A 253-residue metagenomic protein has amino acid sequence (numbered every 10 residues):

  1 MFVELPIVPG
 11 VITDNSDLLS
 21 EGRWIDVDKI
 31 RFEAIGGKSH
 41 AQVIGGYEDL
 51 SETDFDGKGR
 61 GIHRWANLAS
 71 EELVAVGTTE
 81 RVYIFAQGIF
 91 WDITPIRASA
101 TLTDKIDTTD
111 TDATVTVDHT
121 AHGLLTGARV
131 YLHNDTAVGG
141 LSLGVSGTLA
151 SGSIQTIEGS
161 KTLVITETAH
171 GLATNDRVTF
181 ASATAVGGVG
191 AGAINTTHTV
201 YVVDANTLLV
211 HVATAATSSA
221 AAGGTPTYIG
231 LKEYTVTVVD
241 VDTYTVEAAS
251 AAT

Functional and structural regions predicted by a protein language model:
M1-S99: N-terminal beta-propeller domains
D14-L19, T94-T253: Small/polar beta-strand repeat architecture
